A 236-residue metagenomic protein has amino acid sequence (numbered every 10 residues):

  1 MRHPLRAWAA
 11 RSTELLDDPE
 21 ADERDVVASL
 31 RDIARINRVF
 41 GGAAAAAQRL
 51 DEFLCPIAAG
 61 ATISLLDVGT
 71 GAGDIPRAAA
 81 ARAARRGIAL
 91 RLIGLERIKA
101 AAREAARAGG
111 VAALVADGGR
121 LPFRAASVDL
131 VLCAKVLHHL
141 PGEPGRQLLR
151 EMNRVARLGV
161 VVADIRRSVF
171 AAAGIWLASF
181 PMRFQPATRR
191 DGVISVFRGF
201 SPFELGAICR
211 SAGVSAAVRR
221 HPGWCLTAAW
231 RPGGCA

Functional and structural regions predicted by a protein language model:
M1-P19: N-terminal auxiliary segments of SAM/dcSAM-dependent transferases
L16-P19, E23-R49, F53: Class I SAM-dependent methyltransferase Rossmann-like catalytic core, especially the SAM/SAH-binding loop
L66-V68, A72-R120: Class I SAM-dependent methyltransferase SAM/SAH-binding core
L132: A conserved beta-strand element that flanks and buttresses the S-adenosyl-L-methionine
L140-E151: A short, conserved alpha-helix within the catalytic core of class I
A156-I165: Conserved beta-strand signature within the Rossmann-like core of class I S-adenosyl-L-methionine
I165-A212: C-terminal alpha-helical "lid/dimerization" subdomain adjacent to the S-adenosyl-L-methionine
R198, P202-A236: Conserved Class I S-adenosyl-L-methionine
